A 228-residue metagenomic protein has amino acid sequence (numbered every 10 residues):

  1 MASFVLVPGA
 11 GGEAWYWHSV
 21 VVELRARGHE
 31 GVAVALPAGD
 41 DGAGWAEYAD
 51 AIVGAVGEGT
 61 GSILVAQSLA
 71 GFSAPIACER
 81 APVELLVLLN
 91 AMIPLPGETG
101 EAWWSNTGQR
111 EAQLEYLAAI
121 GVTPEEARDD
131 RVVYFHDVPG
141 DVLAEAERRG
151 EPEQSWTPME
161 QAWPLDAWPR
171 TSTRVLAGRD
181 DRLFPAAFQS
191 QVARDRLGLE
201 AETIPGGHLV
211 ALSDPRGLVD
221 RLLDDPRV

Functional and structural regions predicted by a protein language model:
A2-D41: Conserved HGGG/HGGXW glycine-rich cap/lid loop of the alpha/beta-hydrolase fold
V32-I63, E79, E101-Q109: Active-site loop/oxyanion-hole signature of alpha/beta-hydrolase fold enzymes
A35-G39, M92, G207: Short beta-to-alpha linker loops that shape the active-site pocket of alpha/beta-hydrolase fold enzymes
V65-A70, A74: Gly/Ala-rich beta-loop-alpha elbow adjacent to hydrolase catalytic centers
E79-E126, S155-Q161, P185: Flexible "cap/lid" loop of the alpha/beta hydrolase fold
G121-A167: Conserved alpha/beta-hydrolase catalytic His-Asp/Glu region
P152-R216, D220: Conserved serine/cysteine hydrolase catalytic core
